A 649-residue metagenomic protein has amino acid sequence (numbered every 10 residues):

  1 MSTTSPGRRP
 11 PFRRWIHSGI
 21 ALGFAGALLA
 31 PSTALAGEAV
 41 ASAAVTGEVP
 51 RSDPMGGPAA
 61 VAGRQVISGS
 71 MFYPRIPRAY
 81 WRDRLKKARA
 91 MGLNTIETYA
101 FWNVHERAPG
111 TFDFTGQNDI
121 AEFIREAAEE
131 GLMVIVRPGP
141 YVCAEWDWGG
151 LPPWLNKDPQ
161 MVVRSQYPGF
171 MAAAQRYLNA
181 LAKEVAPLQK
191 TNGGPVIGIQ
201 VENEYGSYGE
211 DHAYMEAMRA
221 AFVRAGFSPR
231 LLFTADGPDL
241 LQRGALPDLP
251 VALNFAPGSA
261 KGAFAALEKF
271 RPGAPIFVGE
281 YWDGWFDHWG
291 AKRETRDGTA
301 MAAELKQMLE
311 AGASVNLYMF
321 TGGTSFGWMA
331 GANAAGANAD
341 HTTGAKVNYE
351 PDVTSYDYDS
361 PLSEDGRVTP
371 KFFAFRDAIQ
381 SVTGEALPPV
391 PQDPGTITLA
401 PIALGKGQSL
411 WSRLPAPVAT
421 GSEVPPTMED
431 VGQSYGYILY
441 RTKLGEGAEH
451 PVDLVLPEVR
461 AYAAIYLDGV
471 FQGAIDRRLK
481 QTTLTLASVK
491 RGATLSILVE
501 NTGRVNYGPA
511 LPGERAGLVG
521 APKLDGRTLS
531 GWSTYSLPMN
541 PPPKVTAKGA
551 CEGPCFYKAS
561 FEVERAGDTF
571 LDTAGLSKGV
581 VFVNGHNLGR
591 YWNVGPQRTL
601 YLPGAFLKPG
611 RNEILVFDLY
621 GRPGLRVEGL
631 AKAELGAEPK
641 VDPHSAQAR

Functional and structural regions predicted by a protein language model:
G37-T95, R125: N-terminal carbohydrate-binding accessory modules
V66-P77, W102-N118, N156-R176, Q200-D211 (+3 more regions): The substrate-binding groove and active-site-proximal loops of carbohydrate-active enzymes, especially glycoside
W81-D147, R219-R224: Aromatic-lined substrate-binding rim segments of carbohydrate-active enzymes
G110-G116, E129, P140-S165, M215-R219 (+3 more regions): Aromatic- and acidic-residue-enriched segments that line the glycan-binding/catalytic groove of carbohydrate-active
D119-V136, P159-V196: An active-site-proximal structural segment forming one wall of the substrate-binding cleft that immediately precedes
F170-L246: Active-site neighborhood of glycoside hydrolase catalytic domains
A225, P229, A256-S363, R367 (+1 more regions): Catalytic-core region of carbohydrate-active enzymes that cleave or remodel glycosidic bonds
H450-Y466, L495, F561-N584, Y591-W592 (+1 more regions): Aromatic-lined ligand-binding clefts that engage carbohydrates, nucleic acids, or primary amines
